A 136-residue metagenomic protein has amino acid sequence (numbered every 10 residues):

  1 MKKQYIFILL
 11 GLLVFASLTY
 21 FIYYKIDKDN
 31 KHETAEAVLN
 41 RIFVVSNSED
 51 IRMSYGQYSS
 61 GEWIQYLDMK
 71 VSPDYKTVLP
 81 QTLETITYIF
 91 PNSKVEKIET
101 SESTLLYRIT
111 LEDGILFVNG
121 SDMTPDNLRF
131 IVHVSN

Functional and structural regions predicted by a protein language model:
K2-I8, F15-W63, K76-E84, Y88-N136: An acidic-aromatic pocket/loop used at catalytic or ligand-binding sites
Q65-P73: Short amphipathic
